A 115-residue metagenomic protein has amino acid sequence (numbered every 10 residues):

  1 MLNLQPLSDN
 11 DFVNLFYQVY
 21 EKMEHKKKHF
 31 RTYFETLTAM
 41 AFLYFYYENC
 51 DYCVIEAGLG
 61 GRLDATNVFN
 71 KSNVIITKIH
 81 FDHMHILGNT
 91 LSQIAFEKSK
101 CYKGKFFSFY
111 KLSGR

Functional and structural regions predicted by a protein language model:
M1-F69, F81, H85-G88, Q93: ATP-dependent carboxylate-amine ligase catalytic core
G61-L63, N70-R115: Conserved catalytic-core segment of NTP-binding enzymes
